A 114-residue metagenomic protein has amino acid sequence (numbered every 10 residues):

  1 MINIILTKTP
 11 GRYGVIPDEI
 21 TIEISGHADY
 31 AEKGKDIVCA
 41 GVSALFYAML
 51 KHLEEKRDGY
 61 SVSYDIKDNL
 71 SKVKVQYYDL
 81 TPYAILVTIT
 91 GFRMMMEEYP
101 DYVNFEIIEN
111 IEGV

Functional and structural regions predicted by a protein language model:
M1-I37, Y47-V114: N-terminal intrinsically disordered, cationic/polar leader segments that include organellar targeting peptides
V38-V42: Short, conserved glycine- and acidic-residue-centered signature motifs in active-site or ligand-binding loops
